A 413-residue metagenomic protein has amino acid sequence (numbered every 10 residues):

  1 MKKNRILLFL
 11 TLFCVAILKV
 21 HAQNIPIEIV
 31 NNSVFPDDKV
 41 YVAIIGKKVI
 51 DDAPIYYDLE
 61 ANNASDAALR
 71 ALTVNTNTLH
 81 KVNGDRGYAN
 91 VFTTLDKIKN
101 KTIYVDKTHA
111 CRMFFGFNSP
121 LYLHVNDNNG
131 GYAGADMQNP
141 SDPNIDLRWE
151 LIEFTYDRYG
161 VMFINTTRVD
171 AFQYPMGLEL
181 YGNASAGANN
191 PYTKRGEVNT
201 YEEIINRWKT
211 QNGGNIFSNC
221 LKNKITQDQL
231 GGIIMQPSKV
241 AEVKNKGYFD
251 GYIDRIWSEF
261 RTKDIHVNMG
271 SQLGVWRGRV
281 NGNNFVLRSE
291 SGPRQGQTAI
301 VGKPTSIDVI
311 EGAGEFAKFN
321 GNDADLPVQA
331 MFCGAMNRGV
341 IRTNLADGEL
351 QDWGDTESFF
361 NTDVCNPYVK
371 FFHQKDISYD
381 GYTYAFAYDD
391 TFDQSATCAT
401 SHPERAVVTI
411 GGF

Functional and structural regions predicted by a protein language model:
M1-Q23: Bacterial Sec-dependent N-terminal signal peptides
Q23-F413: Extracellular low-complexity, O-glycosylation-prone Ser/Thr/Pro/Gly-rich "stalks" and linkers flanking catalytic
